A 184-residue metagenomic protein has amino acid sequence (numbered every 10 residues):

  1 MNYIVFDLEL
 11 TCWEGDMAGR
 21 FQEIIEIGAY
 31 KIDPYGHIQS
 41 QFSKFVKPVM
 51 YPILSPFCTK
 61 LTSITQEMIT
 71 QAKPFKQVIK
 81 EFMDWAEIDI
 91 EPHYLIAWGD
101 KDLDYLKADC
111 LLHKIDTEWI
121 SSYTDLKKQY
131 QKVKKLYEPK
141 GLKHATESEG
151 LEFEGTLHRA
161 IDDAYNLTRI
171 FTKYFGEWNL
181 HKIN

Functional and structural regions predicted by a protein language model:
N2-K107, I120, E147-G155: Conserved non-catalytic scaffold segment of RNase H-like nuclease domains
F6, T124, D162: Active-site flanking residues adjacent to catalytic metal/cofactor-binding acidic residues
L10-C12, K128, N166: Short, glycine/acidic-enriched loop or turn micro-motifs at the edges of active sites
Y94-D100, Y105-C110, K140-N184: Acidic, Mg2+-coordinating catalytic module of metal-dependent nucleases/exonucleases that use a two-metal-ion mechanism
C110-I120: A short alpha->loop->secondary-structure connector
T124-E138: Short alpha-helix plus adjacent loop in nuclease-associated cores
